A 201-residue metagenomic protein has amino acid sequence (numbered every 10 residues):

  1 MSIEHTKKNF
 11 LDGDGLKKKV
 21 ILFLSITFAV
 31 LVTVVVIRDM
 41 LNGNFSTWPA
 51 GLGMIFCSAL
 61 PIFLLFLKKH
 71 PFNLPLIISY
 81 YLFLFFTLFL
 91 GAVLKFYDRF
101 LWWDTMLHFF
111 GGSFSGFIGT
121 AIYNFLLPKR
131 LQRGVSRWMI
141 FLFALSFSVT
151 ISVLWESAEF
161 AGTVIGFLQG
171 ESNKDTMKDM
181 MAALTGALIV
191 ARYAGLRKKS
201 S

Functional and structural regions predicted by a protein language model:
N9-T27: N-terminal membrane topogenic signal
V34-N42, F89-D98, I165: Juxtamembrane "helix-exit" motif on the non-cytosolic side of transmembrane helices
G43-F45, F63-L76, K129-S136: Membrane-interface helix-boundary motifs at transmembrane edges
P49-G53, P71-F83, T105-H108: Cytoplasmic-side transmembrane-helix entry/capping segments in multi-pass membrane proteins
P61-I62, F83-G91, G116-T120, F147-W155 (+3 more regions): Alpha-helical transmembrane segments of multi-pass membrane proteins
A92-L142: Membrane-proximal helix-loop-helix units in multi-pass membrane proteins
L94-D104, V149-L188: Interfacial helix-loop-helix junctions of multi-pass membrane proteins
F110-L127, V164-L168, L184-K198: Membrane-interfacial alpha-helical segments at the cytosolic side of multi-pass membrane proteins
